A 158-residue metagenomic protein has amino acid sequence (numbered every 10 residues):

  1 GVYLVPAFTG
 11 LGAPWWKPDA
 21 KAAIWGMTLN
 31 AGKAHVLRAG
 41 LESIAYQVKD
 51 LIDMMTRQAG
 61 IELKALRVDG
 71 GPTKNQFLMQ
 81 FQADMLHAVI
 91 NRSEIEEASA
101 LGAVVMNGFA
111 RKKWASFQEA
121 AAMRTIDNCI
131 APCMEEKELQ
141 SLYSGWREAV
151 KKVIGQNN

Functional and structural regions predicted by a protein language model:
G1-N158: Glycine/Thr-rich phosphate-binding loops that ligate phosphate moieties of nucleotide and other phosphorylated ligands
